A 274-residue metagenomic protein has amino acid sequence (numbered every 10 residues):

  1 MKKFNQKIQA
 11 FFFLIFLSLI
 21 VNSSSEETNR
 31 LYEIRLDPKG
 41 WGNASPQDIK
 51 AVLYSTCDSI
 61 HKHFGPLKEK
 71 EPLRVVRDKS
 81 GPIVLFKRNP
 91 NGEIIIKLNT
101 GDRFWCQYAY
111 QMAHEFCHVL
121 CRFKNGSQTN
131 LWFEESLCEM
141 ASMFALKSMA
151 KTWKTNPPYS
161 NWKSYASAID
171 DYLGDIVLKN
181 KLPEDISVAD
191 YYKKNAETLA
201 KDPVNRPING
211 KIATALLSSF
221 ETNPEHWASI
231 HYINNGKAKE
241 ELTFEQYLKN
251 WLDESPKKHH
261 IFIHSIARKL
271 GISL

Functional and structural regions predicted by a protein language model:
K2-F12: Bacterial N-terminal signal peptides that target proteins for export
A10-I20: Bacterial N-terminal signal peptides
L19-N29: Bacterial Sec-dependent signal peptides at the C-terminal "C-region" and cleavage site
T28, K179-L274: Pan-zinc metallopeptidase signature
L31-R103, S273-L274: Auxiliary, metal-adjacent structural segments of Zn-dependent hydrolase domains
I95-M112, F123-N130: Short pre-active-site segment immediately N-terminal to the catalytic Zn-binding motif
Y110-G126, E135, E139, M143: Active-site recognition of the HExxH zinc-binding catalytic motif
L131-N180: Post-HExxH zinc-binding segment in Zn-dependent metallohydrolases
